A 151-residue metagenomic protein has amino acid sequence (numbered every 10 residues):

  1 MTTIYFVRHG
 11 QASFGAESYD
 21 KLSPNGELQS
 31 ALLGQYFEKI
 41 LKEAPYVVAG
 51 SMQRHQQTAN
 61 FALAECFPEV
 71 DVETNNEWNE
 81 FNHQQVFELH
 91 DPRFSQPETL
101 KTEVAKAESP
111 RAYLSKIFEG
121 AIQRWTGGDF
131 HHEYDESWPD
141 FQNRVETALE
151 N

Functional and structural regions predicted by a protein language model:
M1-T2, E108: Short, positively charged
T2-N79, W138-P139: Active-site-proximal alpha-helix that buttresses catalytic centers in soluble enzyme cores
A31-Q35, I117, E146-T147: Solvent-exposed alpha-helix faces
Q56, P139, N143-N151: Active-site-adjacent alpha-helix immediately C-terminal to a catalytic or transition-state-stabilizing loop
F67-R144: Phosphate-handling substructures
